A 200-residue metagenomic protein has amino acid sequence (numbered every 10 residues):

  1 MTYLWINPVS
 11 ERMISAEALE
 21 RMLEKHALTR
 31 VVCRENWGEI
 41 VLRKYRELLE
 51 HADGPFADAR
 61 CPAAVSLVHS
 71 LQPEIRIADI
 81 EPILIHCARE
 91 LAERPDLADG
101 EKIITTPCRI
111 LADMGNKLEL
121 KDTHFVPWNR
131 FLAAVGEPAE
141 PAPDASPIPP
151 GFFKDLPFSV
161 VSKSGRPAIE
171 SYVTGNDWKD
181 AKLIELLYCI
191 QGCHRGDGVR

Functional and structural regions predicted by a protein language model:
M1-R200: Iron-sulfur-associated redox domains of electron-transfer enzymes in respiratory and anaerobic energy metabolism
